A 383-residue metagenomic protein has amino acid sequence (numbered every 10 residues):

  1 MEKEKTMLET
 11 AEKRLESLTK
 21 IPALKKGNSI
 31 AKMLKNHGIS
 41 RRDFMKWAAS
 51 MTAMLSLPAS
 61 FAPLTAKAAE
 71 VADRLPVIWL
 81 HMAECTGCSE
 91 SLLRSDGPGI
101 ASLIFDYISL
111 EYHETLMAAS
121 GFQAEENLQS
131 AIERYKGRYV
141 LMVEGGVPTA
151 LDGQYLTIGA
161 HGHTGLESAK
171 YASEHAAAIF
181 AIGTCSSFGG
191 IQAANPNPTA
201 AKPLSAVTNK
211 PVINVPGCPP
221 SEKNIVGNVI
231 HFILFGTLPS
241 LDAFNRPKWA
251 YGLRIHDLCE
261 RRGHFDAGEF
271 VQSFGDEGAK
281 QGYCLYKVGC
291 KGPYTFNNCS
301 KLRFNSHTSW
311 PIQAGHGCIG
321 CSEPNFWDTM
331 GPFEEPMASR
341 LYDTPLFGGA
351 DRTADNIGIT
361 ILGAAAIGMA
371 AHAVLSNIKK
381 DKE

Functional and structural regions predicted by a protein language model:
M1-I39, K67: N-terminal secretory signal peptides
D43-T65: N-terminal export signals
M45, P63-A169, G368: Extended, subdomain-level signal for the structured scaffold at the beginning of enzyme domains
A83-S89, T184, F188, E260 (+2 more regions): Local cysteine-cluster metal-coordination motifs and their immediate loop/turn environment, predominantly Fe-S cluster
I230, L234-R303: A conserved mid-domain beta-alpha-beta active-site/ligand-binding segment of alpha/beta enzyme cores
E277-G278, L302-P311, P332-Y342: Short cysteine/histidine-rich metal-coordination sites, predominantly Zn2+-binding motifs
F347-T360: Juxtamembrane/start-of-transmembrane alpha-helix segments at the extracytoplasmic/lumenal side of membrane anchors
A364-N377: Alpha-helical transmembrane segments
